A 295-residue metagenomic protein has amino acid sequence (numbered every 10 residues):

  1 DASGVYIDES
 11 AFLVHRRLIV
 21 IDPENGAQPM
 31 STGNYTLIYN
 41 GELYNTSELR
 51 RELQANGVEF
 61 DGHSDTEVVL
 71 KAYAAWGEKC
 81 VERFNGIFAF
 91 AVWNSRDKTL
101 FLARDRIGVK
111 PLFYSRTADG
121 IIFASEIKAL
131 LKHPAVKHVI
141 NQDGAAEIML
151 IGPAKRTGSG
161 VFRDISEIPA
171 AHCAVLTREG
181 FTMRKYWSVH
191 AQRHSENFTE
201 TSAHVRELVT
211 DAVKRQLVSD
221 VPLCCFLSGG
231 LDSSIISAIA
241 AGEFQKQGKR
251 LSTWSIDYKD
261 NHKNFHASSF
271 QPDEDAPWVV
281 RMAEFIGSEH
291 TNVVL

Functional and structural regions predicted by a protein language model:
D1-L295: Cysteine-centered catalytic environments shared across enzyme families
